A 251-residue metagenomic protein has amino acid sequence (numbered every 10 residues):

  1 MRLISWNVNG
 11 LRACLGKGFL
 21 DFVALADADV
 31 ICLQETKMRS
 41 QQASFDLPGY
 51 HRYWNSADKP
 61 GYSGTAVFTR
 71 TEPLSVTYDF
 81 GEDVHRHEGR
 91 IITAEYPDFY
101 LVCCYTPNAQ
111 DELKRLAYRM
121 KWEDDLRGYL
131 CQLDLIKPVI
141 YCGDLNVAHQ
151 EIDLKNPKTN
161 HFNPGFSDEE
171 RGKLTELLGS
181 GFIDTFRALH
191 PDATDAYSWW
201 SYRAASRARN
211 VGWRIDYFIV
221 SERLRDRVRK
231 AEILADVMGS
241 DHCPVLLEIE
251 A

Functional and structural regions predicted by a protein language model:
M1-L47, H51, A57-S63, Y78 (+1 more regions): N-terminal, active-site-proximal structural segment of metallo-dependent hydrolase catalytic domains
M1-N9, D98-Q110, C142: Active-site-proximal beta-strand elements of phosphoester/diester hydrolases
N7, V23-Q41, L101, L130-E151 (+4 more regions): Active-site beta-strand/loop signature of hydrolases that rely on acidic residues for catalysis
V30, H51, W122-V211, I215: Metal-dependent phosphoesterases centered on the DNase I-like endonuclease/exonuclease/phosphatase
K37, Q42-A109: Structured beta-strand-rich core segments of catalytic domains in phosphoester-bond hydrolases
P60-S75, R203-D226: Conserved beta strand-loop-helix elements of the APE1-like EEP
R70, A94-P97, S221-E222, L247-A251: Active-site beta-strand termini and strand-to-loop segments that position acidic
G81-E82, P107-E123, K158-F162: Surface-exposed cleft-lining segments at the edges of enzyme active sites
